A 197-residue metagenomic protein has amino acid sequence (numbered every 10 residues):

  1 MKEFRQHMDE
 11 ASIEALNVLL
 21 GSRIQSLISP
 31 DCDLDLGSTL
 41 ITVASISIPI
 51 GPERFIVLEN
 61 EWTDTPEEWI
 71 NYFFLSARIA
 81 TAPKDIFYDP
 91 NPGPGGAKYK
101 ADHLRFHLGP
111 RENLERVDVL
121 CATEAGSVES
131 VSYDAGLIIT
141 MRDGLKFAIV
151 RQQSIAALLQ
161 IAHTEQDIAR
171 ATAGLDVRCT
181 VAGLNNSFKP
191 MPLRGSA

Functional and structural regions predicted by a protein language model:
M1-A197: Surface-exposed, interaction-prone regions used to assemble/regulate multi-protein complexes
